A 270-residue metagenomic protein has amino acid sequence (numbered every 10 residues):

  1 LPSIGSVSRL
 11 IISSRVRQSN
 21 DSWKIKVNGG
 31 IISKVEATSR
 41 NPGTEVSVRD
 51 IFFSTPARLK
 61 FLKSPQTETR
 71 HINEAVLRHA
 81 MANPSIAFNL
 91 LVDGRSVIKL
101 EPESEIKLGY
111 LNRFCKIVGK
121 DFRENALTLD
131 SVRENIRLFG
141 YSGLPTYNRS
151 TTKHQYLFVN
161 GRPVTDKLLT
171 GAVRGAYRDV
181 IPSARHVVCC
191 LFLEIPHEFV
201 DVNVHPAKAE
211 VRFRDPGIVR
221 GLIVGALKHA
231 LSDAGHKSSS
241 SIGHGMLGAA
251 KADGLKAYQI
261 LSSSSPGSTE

Functional and structural regions predicted by a protein language model:
L1-E270: N-terminal phosphate-binding caps/lids of nucleotide- and nucleic-acid-binding domains
